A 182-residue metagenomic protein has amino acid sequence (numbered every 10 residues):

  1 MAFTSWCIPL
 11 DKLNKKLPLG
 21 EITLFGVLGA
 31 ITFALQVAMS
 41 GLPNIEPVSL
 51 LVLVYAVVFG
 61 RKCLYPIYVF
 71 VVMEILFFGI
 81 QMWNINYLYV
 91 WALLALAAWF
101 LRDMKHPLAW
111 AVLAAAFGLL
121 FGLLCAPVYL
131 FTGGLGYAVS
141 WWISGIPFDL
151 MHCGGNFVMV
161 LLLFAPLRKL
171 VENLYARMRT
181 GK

Functional and structural regions predicted by a protein language model:
M1-V54: Hydrophobic transmembrane alpha-helices
P18-E21, R61-Y65, M104-A109, Y137-A138: Membrane-helix interface segments
F25, G29, V71-I75, G145: Helical-face signature of the major facilitator-like transporter fold
G29, A56-R61, F117-C125: Small-residue-rich segments of transmembrane alpha-helices in multi-pass membrane proteins, especially helix faces
F33-E46, V69-L101, G133: Interfacial aromatic-anchored transmembrane helix boundaries in multi-pass membrane proteins
V48-L64, L96-R102: Generic transmembrane alpha-helix motif of multi-pass integral membrane proteins
L64-I75, A109-L119: Central hydrophobic cores of alpha-helical transmembrane segments in multi-pass integral membrane proteins
M82-V90, F100-K182: Membrane-embedded alpha-helical hairpins and interfacial helices in multi-pass inner-membrane proteins
